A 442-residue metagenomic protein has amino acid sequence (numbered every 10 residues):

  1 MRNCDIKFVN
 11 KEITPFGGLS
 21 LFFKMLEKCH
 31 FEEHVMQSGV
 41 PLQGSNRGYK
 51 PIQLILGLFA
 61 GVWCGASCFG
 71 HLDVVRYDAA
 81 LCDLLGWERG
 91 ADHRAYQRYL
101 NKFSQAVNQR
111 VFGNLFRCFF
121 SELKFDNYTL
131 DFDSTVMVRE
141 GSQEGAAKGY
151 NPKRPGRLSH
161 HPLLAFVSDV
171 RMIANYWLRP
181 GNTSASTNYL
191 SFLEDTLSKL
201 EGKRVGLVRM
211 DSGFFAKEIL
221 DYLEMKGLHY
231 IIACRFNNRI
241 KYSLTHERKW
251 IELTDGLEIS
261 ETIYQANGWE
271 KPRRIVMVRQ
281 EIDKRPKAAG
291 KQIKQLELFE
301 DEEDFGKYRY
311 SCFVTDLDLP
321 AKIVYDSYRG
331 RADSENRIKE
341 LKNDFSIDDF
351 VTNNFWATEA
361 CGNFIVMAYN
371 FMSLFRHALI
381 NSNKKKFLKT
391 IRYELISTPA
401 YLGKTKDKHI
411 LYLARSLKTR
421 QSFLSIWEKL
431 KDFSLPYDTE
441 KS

Functional and structural regions predicted by a protein language model:
M1-K199, P399-S442: Dynamic "connector" segments at or just before major functional cores
R2-C4, F8, H229-N343, A400 (+1 more regions): An anionic, glycine-rich sequence signature occurring as long contiguous blocks
S38-N46, A321-Y328, D344-A360, R376-F387 (+1 more regions): Short, solvent-exposed helix-loop connector elements
L72, V136, E258, A321-F355 (+1 more regions): Short amphipathic alpha-helical "interface-anchor" segments enriched in bulky aromatics
N127-D131, I173, V205-R209, H229-I231: Structural preference for beta-strand elements that scaffold enzyme active sites
E201, L220-H229: Short, surface-exposed basic-aromatic patches at helix termini and helix-loop junctions that form
V208-A216, F236-R239: Acidic, metal-coordinating catalytic cores used for nucleic-acid/nucleotide bond scission and strand-transfer chemistry
